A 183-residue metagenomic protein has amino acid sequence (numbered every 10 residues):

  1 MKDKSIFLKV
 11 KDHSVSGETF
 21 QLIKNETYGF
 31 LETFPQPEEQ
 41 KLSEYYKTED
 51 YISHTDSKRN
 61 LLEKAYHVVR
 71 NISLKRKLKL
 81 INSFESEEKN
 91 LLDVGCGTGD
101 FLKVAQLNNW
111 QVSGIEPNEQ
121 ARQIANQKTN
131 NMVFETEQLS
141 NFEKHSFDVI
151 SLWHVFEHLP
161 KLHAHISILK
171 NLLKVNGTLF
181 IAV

Functional and structural regions predicted by a protein language model:
M1-N60: N-terminal juxtadomain amphipathic helix that follows a signal peptide/anchor or precedes a small N-terminal auxiliary
D3, K47-T48, R70, M132-Q138: Short, solvent-exposed coil/turn linker segments
S14, P35, Y66-R70, S140: Alpha-helix initiation/capping motif
T19, K64, V68, F156: Charge-dense, low-complexity intrinsically disordered segments
Y45, V68, I72, F84: Residues that form generic nucleotide/phosphate-binding pockets
L62-R76: Conserved SAM-binding loop and adjacent beta-strand
R76-V183: Conserved SAM-binding loop
